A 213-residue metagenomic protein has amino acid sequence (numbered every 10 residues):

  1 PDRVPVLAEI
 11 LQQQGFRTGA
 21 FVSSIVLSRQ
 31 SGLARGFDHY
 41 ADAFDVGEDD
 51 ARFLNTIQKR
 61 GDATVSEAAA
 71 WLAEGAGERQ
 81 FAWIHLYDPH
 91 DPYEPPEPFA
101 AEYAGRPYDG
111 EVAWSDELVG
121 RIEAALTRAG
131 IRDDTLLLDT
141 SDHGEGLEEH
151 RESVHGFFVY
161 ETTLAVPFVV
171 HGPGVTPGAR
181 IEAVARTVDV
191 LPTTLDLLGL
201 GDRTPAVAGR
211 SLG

Functional and structural regions predicted by a protein language model:
P1-G213: Catalytic domains that recognize anionic headgroups
